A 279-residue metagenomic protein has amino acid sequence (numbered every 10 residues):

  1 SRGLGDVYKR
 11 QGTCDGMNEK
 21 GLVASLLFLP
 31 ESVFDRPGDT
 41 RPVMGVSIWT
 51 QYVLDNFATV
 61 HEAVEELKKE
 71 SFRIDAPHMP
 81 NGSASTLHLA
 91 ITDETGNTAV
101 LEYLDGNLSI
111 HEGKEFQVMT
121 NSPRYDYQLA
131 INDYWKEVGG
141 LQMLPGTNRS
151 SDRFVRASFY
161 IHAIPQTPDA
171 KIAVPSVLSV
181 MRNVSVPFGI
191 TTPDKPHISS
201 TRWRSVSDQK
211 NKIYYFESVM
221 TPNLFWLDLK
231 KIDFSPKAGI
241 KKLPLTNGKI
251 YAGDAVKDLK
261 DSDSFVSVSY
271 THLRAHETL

Functional and structural regions predicted by a protein language model:
R2-Q11, T271-T278: Conserved small/polar residues in nucleotide/adenosyl-binding loops
G5-R41, I74, A252-G253, D258: A contiguous strand-loop segment
K20, D55-H61, A170, K210: A short, structured loop/turn motif at beta-sheet edges
P30-S32, G106-L108, M220-L224: Short, surface-exposed beta-strand-loop junctions and turns on beta-sheet-rich folds
P37-F72: Compact, glycine/acidic-enriched structural inserts
K69-L108: Catalytic cofactor-binding cores of redox enzymes
D75-P77, A84-S85, E94, Q117-R274: C-terminus-biased signal that marks the final domain/tail of proteins
N97-L101, D105-Y127: Aromatic-residue-lined binding/catalytic grooves and analogous aromatic/hydrophobic interfacial grooves in multimeric
